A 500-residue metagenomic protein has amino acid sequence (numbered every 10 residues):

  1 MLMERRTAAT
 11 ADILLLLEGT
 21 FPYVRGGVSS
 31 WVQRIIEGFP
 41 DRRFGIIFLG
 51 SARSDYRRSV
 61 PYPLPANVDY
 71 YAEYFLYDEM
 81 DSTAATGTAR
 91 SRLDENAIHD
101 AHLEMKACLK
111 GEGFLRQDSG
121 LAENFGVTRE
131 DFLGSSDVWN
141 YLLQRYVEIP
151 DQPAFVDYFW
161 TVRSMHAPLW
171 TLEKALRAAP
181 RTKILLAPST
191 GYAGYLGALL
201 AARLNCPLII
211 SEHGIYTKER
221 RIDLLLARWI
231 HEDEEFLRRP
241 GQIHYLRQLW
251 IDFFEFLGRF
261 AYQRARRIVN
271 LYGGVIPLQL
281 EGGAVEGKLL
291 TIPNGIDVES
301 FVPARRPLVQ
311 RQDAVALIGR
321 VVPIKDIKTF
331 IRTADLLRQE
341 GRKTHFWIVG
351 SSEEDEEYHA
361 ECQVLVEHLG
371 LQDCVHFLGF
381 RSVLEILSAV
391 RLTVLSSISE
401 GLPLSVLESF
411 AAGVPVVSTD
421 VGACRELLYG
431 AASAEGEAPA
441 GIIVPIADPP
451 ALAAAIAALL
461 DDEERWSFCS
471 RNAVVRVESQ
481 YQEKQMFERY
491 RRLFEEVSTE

Functional and structural regions predicted by a protein language model:
L237-H244, H359-F380: Nucleotide-activated donor-binding/catalytic signature segment of Leloir-type glycosyltransferases, i.e., the conserved
G274, G295: Carbohydrate-associated surface elements
R305-L336, W347: Conserved donor-binding/catalytic core segment of Leloir-type glycosyltransferases
E340, H345-Q372, R465: Short, structured helix-loop element that forms part of the nucleotide-activated donor/catalytic region
I398: Aromatic "clamp/platform" in nucleotide-sugar-dependent glycosyltransferases that forms part of the donor/acceptor
P415-S418, G422-Y429, E435-G436: Short hydrophobic beta-strand element within catalytic cores of glycosyltransferases and related nucleotide-activated
G430-P449, A458-E463: Conserved acidic donor-binding segment of nucleotide-sugar-dependent glycosyltransferases
A440, A451, A458, R465-Q480 (+1 more regions): A short, well-ordered alpha-helix in the C-terminal region of glycosyltransferases
